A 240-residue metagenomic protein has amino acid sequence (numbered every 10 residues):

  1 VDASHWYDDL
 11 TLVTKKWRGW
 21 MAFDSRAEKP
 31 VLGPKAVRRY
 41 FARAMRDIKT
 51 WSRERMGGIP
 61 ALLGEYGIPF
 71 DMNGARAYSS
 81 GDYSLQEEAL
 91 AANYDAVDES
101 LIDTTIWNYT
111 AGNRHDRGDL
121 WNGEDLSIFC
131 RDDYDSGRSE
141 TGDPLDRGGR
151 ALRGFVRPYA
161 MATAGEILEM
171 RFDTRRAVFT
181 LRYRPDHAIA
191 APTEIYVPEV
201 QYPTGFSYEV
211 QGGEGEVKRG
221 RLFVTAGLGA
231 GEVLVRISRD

Functional and structural regions predicted by a protein language model:
D2, E65: Conserved, mostly hydrophobic/aromatic
A3, Y7-T14, R18-V31, K35-A44 (+1 more regions): Aromatic-rich peripheral "rim/lid" segments of glycoside hydrolase catalytic domains that contact and position glycan
A44-T50: A short, acidic, amphipathic alpha-helical segment used as a generic capping/interface helix at domain edges
G57, Y66-P69, A96: Extracellular low-complexity, Gly/Ser/Thr-rich intrinsically disordered linkers and protease-sensitive activation/hinge
G57-P60, S100-I102: Short, well-ordered coil/turn segments that N-cap beta-strands
T204-G212: Change to "...patches in solvent-exposed regions of secreted, membrane-anchored, or virion-exposed structural
G212-R219: Low-complexity "stalk/linker" and mucin-like segments enriched in Ser/Thr/Pro/Ala/Gly
F223-D240: Surface-exposed interaction regions enriched in Ser/Thr/Asp/Glu that occur as long low-complexity tracts or repetitive
